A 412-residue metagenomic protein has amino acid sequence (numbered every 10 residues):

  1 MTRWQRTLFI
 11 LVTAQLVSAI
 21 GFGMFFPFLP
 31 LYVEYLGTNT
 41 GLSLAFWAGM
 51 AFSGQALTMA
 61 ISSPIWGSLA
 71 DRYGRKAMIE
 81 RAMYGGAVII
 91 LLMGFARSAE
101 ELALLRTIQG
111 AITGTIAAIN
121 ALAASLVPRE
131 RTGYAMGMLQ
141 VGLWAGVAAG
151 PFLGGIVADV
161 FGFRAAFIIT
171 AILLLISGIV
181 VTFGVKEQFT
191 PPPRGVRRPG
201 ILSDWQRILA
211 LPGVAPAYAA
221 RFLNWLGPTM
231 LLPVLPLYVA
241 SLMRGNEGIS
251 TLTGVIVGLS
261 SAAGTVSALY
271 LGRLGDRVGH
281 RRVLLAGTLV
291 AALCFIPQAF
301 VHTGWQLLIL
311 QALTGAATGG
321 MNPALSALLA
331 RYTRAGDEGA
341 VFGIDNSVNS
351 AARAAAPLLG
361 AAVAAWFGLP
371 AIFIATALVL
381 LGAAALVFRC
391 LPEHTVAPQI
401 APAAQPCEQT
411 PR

Functional and structural regions predicted by a protein language model:
M1-Q5, E187-A219, A404-R412: Juxtamembrane intracellular "pre-TM" segments in multi-pass secondary transporters
L16, I89, E100-G114, Q306-G320: Hydrophobic core of transmembrane alpha-helices in multi-pass small-molecule transporters, especially MFS/SLC-type
F28-A45, V234-T251: Short amphipathic helix-loop junctions that connect adjacent transmembrane helices in Major Facilitator Superfamily/SLC
G49-W66, G258-Y270: Central cavity-lining transmembrane alpha-helices of secondary-active solute carriers, predominantly the Major
A60-R97, G275-R281: Conserved MFS/SLC helix-loop-helix module at the cytosolic interface between two early adjacent transmembrane helices
L105-L143: Cytoplasmic helix-loop-helix junction between adjacent transmembrane helices in 12-TM secondary transporters
T115-V127, G320-T333: Intracellular juxtamembrane helix-capping segments at the cytosolic ends of symmetry-related transmembrane helices
G178-G195, F388-I400: Helix-loop junctions on the cytosolic side of multi-pass membrane transporters, especially the intracellular loop
